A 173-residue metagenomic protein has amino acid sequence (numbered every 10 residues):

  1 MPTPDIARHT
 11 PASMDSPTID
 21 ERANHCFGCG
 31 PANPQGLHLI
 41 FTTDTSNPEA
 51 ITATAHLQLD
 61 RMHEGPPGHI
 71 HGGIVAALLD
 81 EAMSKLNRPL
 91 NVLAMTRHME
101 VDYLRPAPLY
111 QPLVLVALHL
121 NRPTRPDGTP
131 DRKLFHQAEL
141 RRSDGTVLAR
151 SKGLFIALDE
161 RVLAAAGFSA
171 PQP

Functional and structural regions predicted by a protein language model:
M1-H56, D60-R61, P173: Non-catalytic linker/capping segments at the edges of enzyme domains
M1-T18, A107-L109, L120-P173: HotDog/MaoC-like acyl-thioester-processing domains
G36-L37, G65, T124-P126: A short, acidic/glycine-rich surface segment
L37, I51, M95-R97, L113 (+2 more regions): Hydrophobic core residues within well-ordered beta-strands of beta-rich domains
D44, H69-L93: Active-site helix/loop of acyl-thioester processing domains in fatty-acid/polyketide metabolism, spanning hotdog-fold
A50, H56-L78: A conserved, well-ordered hydrophobic junction motif at loop->secondary-structure transitions
H56-Q58, E100-D102, V116-L118, E139 (+1 more regions): Residue-level recognition of well-ordered beta-strand positions that form the cores of beta-sheet-rich folds across
A82-L120: Hydrophobic beta-strand-centered segment that forms part of the acyl-chain substrate-binding groove
